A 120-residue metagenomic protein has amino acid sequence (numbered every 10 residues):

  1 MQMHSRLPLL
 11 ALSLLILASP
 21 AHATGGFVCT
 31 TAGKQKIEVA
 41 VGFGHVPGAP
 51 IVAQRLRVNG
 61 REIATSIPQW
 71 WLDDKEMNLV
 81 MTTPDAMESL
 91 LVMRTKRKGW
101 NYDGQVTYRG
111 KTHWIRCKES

Functional and structural regions predicted by a protein language model:
M1-L9: Bacterial N-terminal signal peptides that target proteins for export
A18-P20: N-terminal signal peptide c-region/cleavage motif recognized by signal peptidases
G25-E88, G104-S120: Central antiparallel beta-sheet cores of small beta-barrel/beta-sandwich binding domains
S89-M93, G99: Extracytosolic low-complexity repeat regions of secreted or lipid-anchored proteins
R97-Q105: Low-complexity, intrinsically disordered Gly/Pro/Thr-rich segments
